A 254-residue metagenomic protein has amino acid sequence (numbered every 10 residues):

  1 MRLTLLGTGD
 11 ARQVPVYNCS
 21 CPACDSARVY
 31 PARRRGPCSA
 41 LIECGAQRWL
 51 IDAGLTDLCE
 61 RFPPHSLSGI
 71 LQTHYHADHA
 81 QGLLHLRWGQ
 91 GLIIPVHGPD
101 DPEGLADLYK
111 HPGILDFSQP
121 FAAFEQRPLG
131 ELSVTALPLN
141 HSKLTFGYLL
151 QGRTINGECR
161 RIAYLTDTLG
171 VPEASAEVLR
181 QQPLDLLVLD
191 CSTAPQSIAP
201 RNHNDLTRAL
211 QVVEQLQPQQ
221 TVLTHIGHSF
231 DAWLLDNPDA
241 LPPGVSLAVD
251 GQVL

Functional and structural regions predicted by a protein language model:
M1-D185, L235-L254: Binuclear metal-dependent hydrolase catalytic cores
G170-L254: Cap/insert and terminal regions of metallo-dependent hydrolase folds
